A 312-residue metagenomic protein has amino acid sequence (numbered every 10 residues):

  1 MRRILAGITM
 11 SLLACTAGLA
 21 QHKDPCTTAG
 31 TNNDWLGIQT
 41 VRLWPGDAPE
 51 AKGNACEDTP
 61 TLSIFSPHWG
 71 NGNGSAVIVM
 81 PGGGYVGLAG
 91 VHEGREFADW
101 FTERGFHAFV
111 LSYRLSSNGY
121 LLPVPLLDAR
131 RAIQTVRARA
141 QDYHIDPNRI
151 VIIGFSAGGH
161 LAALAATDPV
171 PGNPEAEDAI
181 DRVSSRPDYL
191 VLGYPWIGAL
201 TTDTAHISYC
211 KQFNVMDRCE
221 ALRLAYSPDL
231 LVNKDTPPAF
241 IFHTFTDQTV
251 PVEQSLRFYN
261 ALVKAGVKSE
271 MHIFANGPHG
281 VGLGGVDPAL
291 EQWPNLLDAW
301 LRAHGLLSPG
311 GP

Functional and structural regions predicted by a protein language model:
K23-N71: N-terminal cap/lid segment of alpha/beta-hydrolase-fold proteins
G46, A179, D188, P195-L231 (+2 more regions): Mobile cap/lid helix-loop segments that gate and shape the active-site cleft of serine hydrolases
F65, F242, V252, L256-P312: C-terminal catalytic histidine-bearing segment of alpha/beta-hydrolase fold enzymes
N73-G82: Short beta-strand element of the alpha/beta-hydrolase
P81-V86, F245: Active-site glycine-rich loops that stabilize anionic/oxyanionic intermediates across multiple enzyme folds
A89-V91, R95-F97, V110-P147, D287-L290: Catalytic nucleophile-loop/oxyanion-hole region of alpha/beta-hydrolase and closely related hydrolase-like folds
R131-A205, R223-L224: Primarily recognizes the serine-hydrolase "nucleophile elbow" in alpha/beta-hydrolase and SGNH/GDSL folds
I241-H243, D247: Short beta-strand/loop motif that positions the catalytic acidic residue of the alpha/beta-hydrolase fold
